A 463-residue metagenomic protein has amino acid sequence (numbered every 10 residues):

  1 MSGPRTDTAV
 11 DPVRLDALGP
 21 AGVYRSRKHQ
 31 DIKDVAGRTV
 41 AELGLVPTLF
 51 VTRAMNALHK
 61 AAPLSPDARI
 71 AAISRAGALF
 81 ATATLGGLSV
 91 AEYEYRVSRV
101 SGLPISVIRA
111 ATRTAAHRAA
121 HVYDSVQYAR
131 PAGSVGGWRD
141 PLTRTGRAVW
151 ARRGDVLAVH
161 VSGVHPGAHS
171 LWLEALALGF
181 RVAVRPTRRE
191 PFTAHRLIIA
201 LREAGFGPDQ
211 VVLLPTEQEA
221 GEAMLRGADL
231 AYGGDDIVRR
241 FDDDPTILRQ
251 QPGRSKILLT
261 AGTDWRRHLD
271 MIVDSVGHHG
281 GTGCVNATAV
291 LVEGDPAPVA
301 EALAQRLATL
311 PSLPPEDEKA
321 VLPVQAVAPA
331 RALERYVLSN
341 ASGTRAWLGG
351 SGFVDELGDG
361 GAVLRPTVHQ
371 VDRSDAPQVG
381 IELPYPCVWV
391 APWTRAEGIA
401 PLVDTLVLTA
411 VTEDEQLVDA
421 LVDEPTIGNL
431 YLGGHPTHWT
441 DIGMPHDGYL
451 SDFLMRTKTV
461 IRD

Functional and structural regions predicted by a protein language model:
M1-R144: N-terminal Rossmann-like NAD(P)+-binding subdomain of aldehyde/semialdehyde dehydrogenases
K33-V46, P63-A81, L85, F206-P208 (+3 more regions): Conserved C-terminal structural/oligomerization subdomain of aldehyde/semialdehyde dehydrogenase
V35-T39, M224, Q251-G253, G283-N286 (+3 more regions): Short glycine-enriched loop/turn motifs at secondary-structure junctions
A129-D274, G443, D447: Rossmann-like NAD(P) dinucleotide-binding subdomain of oxidoreductase/dehydrogenase enzymes
F192, V238-R240, P298-V299, E415-A420: Short, charged/polar "capping" segments at the starts of alpha-helices and the immediately preceding loops
E203-F206, V238-V371: ALDH superfamily catalytic-core signature
Q210-P215, R249-Q251, L313-V324, Y431-I442: A generic structural motif
L214-P215, L348-G350, A391: Short loop/edge segments at beta-strand edges and connector loops that shape dinucleotide/nucleotide cofactor-binding
